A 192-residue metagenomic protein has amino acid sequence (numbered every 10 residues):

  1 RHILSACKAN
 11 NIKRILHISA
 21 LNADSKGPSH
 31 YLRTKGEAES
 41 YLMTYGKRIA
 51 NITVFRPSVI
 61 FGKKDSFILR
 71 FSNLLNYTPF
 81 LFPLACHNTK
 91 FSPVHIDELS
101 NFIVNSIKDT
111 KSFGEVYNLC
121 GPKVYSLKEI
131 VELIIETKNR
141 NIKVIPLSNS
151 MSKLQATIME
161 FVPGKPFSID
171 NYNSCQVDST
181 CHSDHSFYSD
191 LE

Functional and structural regions predicted by a protein language model:
R1-I15, R33-T44: NAD(P)-cofactor binding segment of oxidoreductase domains
R14-H17, T53-V59, S92, N118: Structural signature of the Rossmann-like NAD(P)-dependent dehydrogenase/reductase core
S19, S40-K64, L69: Conserved beta-loop-beta element that borders a ligand/cofactor-binding pocket
A23, I60-G62, L99: Conserved sequence/active-site signature of Rossmann-fold short-chain dehydrogenase/reductase
P28-E39, F61, D65, L69 (+3 more regions): Short-chain dehydrogenase/reductase
S66-I68, C86-K108, E115-N118: Substrate-positioning beta->alpha
S72-A85: A short C-terminal helix-loop "cap" of Rossmann-like NAD(P)-dependent dehydrogenase/epimerase domains
S106-S168, C181-E192: Mid/C-terminal beta-alpha module of Rossmann-like enzyme folds, strongest in SDR-family dehydrogenases/epimerases
